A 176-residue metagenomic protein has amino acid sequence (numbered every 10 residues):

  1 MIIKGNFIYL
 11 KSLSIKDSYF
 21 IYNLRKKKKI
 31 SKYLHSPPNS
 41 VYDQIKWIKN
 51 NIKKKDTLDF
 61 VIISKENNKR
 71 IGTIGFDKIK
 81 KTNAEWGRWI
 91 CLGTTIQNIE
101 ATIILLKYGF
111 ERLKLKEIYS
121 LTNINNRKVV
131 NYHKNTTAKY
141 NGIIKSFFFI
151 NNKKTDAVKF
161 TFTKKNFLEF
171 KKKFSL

Functional and structural regions predicted by a protein language model:
M1-K27, D59, K65-L176: Acyl-donor (CoA/ACP) binding surface of acyl/acetyltransferases
L24, K28, N51-K54: Generic N-terminal helix/loop capping motif
K29-K49: Conserved GNAT-fold acetyl-CoA-binding loop/helix
N39-D43, I52-K53, L92, L106: Juxtamembrane/interface motifs at transmembrane-helix termini
Y42-K46, D56, N141: Short Pro/Gly-enriched beta-strand edge/turn motifs at strand-loop
K49-V61: A short helix-loop-beta-strand connector motif used in the catalytic cores of GNAT acetyltransferases and, in some
